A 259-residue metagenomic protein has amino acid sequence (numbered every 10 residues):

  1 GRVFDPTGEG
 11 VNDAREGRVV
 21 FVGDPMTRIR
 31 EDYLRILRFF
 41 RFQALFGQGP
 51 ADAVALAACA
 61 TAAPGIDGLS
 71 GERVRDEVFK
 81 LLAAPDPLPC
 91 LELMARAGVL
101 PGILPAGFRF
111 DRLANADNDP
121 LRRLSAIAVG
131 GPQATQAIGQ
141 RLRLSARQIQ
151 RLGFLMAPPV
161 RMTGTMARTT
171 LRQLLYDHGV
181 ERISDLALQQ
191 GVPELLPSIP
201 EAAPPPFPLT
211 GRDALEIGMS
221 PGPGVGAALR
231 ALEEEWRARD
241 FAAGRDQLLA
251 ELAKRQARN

Functional and structural regions predicted by a protein language model:
G1-V54: Acidic, glycine- and histidine-enriched catalytic cores of nucleic acid- and nucleotide-handling enzymes, centered on
R2-F21, R182-N259: Charged substrate- and nucleic-acid-binding regions of tRNA-handling and nucleotidyl-transfer enzymes, centered on
D32, F39, C90, M94 (+2 more regions): A residue-level signal for conserved active-site and pocket-lining positions in enzyme catalytic cores
Y33-I36, L69-R73, P85, I127-A134 (+2 more regions): Short acidic alpha-helix initiation/capping motifs at coil-to-helix transition points, especially at protein N-termini
L34, C59-A60: GST superfamily/GST-like fold recognition
L37-A44, L82, A95, L229-E233: Short, amphipathic alpha-helical segments that act as regulatory/interfacial helices in nucleotide-processing proteins
F40-Q43, A60, F79, Q136-R141 (+4 more regions): Amphipathic alpha-helical segments within well-ordered protein domains
P64-E194: Conserved, hydrophobic alpha-helical core segments of structured domains
